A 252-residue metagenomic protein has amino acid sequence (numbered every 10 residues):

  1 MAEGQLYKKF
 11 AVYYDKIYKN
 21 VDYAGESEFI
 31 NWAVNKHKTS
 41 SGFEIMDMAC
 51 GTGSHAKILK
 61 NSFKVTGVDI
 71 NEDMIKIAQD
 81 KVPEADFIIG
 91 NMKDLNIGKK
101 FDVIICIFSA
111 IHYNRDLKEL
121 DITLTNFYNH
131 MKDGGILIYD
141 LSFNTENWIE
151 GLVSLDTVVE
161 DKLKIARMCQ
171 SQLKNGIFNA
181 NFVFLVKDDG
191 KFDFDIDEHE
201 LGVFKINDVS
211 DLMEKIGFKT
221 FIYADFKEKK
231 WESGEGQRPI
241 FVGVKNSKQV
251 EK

Functional and structural regions predicted by a protein language model:
M1-S41: Conserved class I S-adenosyl-L-methionine
S41-A49: Conserved class I S-adenosyl-L-methionine
M46, G53-L95: Class I SAM-dependent methyltransferase SAM/SAH-binding core
K93-V103: A short acidic, Gly/Pro-enriched loop at the edge of an enzyme's catalytic core that lines a small-molecule cofactor
D102-K118: A short SAM/SAH-binding and catalytic strip from SAM-dependent methyltransferases
D121-D133: A short glycine-rich, Lys/Arg-flanked "PGG" loop and its adjoining helix->strand segment in the class I
I138-S210: SAM-dependent methyltransferase
G202, I206-K252: C-terminal lobe and adjacent flexible extensions of AdoMet/dcAdoMet transferase-like proteins
